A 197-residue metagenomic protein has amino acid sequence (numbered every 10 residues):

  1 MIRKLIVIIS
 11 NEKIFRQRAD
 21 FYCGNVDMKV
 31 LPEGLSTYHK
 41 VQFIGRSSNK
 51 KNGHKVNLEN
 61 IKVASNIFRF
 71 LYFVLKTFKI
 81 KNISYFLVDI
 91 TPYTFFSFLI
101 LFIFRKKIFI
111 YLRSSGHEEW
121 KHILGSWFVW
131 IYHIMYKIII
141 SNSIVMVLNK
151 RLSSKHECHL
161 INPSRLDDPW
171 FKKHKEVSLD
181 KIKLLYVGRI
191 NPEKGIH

Functional and structural regions predicted by a protein language model:
M1-K51: N-terminal subdomain of nucleotide-sugar transferases
I2-N11, L101-E118, M146, C158-N162: Active-site proximal beta-strand in glycosyltransferases
V7, V177-K194: Conserved donor-binding/catalytic core segment of Leloir-type glycosyltransferases
I9-A19, F109-M135, S154, P169 (+1 more regions): Acceptor-binding helix/loop patch of EC 2.4 sugar-transfer enzymes, predominantly nucleotide-sugar-dependent
Q42-R46, Y111-L112, L148: Short internal beta-strands
S48-K76, L87, L124: A short, charged, and often flexible helix/loop element on the N-terminal side of the glycosyltransferase catalytic
Y85-H117, K150-S153: An aromatic- and histidine-rich active-site surface loop
G125-K183: Donor nucleotide-sugar binding/catalytic pocket of nucleotide-sugar-dependent glycosyltransferases
